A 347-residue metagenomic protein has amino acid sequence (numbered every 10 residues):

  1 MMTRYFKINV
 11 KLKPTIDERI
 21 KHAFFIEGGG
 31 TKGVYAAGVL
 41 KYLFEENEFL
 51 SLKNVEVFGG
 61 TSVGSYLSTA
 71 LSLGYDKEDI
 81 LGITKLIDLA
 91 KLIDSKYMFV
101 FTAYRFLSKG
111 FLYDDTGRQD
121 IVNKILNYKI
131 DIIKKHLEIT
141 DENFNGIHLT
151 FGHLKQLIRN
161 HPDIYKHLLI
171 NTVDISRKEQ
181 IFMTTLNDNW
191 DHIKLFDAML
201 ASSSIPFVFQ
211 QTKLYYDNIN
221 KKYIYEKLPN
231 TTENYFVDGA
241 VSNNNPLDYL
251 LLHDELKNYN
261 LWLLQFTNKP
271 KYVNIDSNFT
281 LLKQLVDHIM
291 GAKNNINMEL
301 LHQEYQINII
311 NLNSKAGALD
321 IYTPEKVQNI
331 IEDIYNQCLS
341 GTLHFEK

Functional and structural regions predicted by a protein language model:
M1-G59, T69-K347: Patatin-like phospholipase
G60, G64: Gly/Ala-rich beta-loop-alpha elbow adjacent to hydrolase catalytic centers
